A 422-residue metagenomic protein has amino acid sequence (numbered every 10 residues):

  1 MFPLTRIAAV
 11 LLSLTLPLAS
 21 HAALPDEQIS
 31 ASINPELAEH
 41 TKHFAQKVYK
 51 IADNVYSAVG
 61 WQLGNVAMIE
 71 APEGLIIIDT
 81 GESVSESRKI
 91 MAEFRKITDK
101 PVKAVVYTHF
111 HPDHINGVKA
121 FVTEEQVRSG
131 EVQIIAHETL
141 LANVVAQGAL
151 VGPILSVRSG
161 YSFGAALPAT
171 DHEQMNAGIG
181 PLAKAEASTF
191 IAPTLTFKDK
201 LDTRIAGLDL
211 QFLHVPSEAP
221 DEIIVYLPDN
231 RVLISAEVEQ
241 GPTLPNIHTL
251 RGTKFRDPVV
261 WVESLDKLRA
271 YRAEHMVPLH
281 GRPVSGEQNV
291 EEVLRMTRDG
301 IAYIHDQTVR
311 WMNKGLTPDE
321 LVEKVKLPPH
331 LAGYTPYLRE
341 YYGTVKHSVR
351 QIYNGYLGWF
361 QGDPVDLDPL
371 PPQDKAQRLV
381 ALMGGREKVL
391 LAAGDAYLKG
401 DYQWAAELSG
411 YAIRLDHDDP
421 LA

Functional and structural regions predicted by a protein language model:
M1-A8: Bacterial N-terminal signal peptides that target proteins for export
A8-A19: Bacterial N-terminal signal peptides
L11, A23-A38, G152-P153, A165-H172 (+4 more regions): Accessory terminal helices/loops
L24-P25, K50, A142-H214, V260-R272: Metallo-beta-lactamase
H43, V48-I51, P72-G74, S85-I134: Active-site metal-binding motif and surrounding structural segment of the metallo-beta-lactamase
A45-T98, I224-E237: Conserved beta-strand hairpin/beta-sheet module of binuclear metal-dependent hydrolase folds, prominently
L75, E82-V84, I191, K200-R204 (+1 more regions): Metallo-beta-lactamase
I78-T80, P101-D113, I135-E138, L233-A236 (+1 more regions): Active-site neighborhood of phospho(di)ester-bond hydrolases with catalytic His/Asp-centered motifs
